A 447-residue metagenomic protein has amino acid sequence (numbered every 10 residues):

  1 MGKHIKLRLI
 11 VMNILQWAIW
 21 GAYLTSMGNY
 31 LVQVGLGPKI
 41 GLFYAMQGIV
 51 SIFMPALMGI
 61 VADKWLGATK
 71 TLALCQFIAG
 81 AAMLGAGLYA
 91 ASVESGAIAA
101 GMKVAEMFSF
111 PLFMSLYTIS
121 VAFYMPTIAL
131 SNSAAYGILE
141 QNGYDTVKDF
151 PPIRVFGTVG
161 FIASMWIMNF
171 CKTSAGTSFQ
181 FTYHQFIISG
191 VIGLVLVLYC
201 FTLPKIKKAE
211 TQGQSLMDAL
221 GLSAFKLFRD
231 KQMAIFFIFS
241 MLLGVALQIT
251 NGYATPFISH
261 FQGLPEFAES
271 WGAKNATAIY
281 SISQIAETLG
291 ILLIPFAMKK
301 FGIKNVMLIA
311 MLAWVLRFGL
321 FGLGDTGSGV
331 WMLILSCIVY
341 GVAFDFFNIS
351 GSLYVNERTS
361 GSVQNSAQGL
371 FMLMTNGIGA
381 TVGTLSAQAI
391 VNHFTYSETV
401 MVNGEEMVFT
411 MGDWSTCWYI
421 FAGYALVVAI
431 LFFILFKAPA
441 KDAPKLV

Functional and structural regions predicted by a protein language model:
M1-I52, Q232-P265, N275-A276, N348: Helix-loop boundary and gating motifs at the non-cytosolic
M1-K3, P204-F237, G263-A268: Juxtamembrane intracellular "pre-TM" segments in multi-pass secondary transporters
L42-D63, A278-I294: Central cavity-lining transmembrane alpha-helices of secondary-active solute carriers, predominantly the Major
L57, A86-A91, I192-K205, M407 (+1 more regions): Multi-pass alpha-helical transporter architecture, strongest for 12-TM Major Facilitator/SLC carriers used
D63-F77, K299-M311: Cytoplasmic membrane-interface "Motif A"-like loop-to-helix N-cap segments of 12-TM Major Facilitator Superfamily
F77-M107, L312-T326: C-terminal ends and interior cores of transmembrane alpha-helices in multi-pass membrane transporters/permeases
T118-F156: Cytoplasmic helix-loop-helix junction between adjacent transmembrane helices in 12-TM secondary transporters
F170-V191, A389-A425: A membrane-interface helix-boundary motif in multi-pass transporters
